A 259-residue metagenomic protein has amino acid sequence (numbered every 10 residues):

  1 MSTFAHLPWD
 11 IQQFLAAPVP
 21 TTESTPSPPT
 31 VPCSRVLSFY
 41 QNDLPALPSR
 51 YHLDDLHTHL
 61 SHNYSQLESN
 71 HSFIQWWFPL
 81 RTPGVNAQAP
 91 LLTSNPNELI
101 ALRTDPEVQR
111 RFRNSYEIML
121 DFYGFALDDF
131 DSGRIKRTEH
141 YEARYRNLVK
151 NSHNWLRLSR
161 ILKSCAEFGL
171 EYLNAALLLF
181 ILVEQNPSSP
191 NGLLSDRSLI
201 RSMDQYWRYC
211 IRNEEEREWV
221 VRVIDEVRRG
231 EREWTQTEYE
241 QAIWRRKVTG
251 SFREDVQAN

Functional and structural regions predicted by a protein language model:
M1-S132, K136: N-terminal leader regions that mediate targeting or early regulatory function
M1-S49, S189-P190, I200, E216-R217 (+1 more regions): Extended coiled-coil/helical scaffold and S/T/P-rich low-complexity linker segments in large eukaryotic cytoplasmic
D131-A258: Alpha-helical bundle/repeat cores within regulatory domains of eukaryotic proteins
